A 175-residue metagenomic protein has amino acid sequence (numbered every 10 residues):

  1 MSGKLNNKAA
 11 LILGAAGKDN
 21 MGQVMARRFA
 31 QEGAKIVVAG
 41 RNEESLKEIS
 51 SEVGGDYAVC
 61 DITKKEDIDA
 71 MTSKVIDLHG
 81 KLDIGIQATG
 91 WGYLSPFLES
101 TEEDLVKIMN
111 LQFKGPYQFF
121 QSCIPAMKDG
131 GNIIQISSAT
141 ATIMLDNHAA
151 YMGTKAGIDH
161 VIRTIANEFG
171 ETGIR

Functional and structural regions predicted by a protein language model:
G3-K35: Canonical Rossmann dinucleotide-binding motif of NAD(H)/NADP(H)-dependent dehydrogenases/reductases, specifically
C60-M71, E102: The beta1-alpha1 cofactor-binding region of Rossmann-like NAD(H)/NADP(H)-dependent oxidoreductases
P96-F97, T101-K107: Substrate-binding pocket helix/loop in short-chain dehydrogenase/reductase
L98, I143-A149, E171: Active-site loop immediately N-terminal to the catalytic Tyr-X3-Lys motif of short-chain dehydrogenase/reductase
F120, T154, I162: Active-site helix of classical SDR
P125, N167-E171: Alpha-helical segment proximal to the catalytic Tyr-Lys
S138: Residue(s) in the substrate-gating loop at a strand-loop-helix junction that position the organic substrate next
